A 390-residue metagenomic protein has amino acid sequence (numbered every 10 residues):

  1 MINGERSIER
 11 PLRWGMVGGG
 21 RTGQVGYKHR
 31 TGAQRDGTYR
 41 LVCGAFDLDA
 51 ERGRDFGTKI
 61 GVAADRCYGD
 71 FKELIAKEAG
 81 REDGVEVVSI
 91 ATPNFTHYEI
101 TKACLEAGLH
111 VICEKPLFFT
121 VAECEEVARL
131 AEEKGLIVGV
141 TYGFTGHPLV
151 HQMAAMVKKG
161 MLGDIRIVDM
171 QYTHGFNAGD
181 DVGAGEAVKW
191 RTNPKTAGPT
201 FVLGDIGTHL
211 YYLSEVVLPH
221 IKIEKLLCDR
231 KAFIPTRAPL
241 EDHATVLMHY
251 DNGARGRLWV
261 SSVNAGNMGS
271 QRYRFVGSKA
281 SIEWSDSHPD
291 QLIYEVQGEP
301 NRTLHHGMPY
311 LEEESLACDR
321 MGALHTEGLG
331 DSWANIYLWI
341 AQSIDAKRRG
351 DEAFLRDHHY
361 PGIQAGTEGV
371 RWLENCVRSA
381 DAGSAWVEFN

Functional and structural regions predicted by a protein language model:
M1-I2, P11, G143, T245 (+2 more regions): C-terminal glycine/acidic-rich active-site capping loop/insertion
M1-V62: N-terminal Rossmann-like dinucleotide-binding module
G4-P11, L136, G163-I167, R378-N390: C-terminal capping/lid region of NAD(P)-dependent oxidoreductase domains
Y39-V42, A346-T367, V387: Glycine- and charged-residue-rich phosphate/anionic-cofactor binding loop of Rossmann-like
R66-V85: A structured beta-alpha segment of the ubiquitous adenosine-cofactor-binding alpha/beta core
V87, P93-T145, G160: Beta-strand-loop-alpha-helix segment that lines the small-molecule cofactor/substrate pocket of alpha/beta enzymes
I137, F144-A238, L292, G383: Predominantly a Rossmann-like dinucleotide-binding segment in NAD(P)-dependent oxidoreductases
G204-Q291: Glycine-rich, aromatic-lined ligand/substrate-binding cores of catalytic and carbohydrate-binding domains
